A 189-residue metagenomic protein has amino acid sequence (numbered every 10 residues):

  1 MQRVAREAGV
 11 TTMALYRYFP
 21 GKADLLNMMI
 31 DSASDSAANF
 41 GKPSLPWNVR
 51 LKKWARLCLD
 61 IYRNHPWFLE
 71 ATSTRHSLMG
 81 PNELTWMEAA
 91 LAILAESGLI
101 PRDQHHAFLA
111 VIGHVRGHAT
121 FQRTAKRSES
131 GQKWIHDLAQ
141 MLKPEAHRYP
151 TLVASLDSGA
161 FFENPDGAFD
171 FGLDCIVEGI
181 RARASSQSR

Functional and structural regions predicted by a protein language model:
M1-D24, M28: Helix-turn-helix
V4-E7, N82-M87: Short acidic alpha-helix initiation/capping motifs at coil-to-helix transition points, especially at protein N-termini
M28, L57, C175, G179: Alpha-helical scaffold segments in soluble metabolic enzymes
M28-I30, L59-M79, A89, T120 (+2 more regions): Amphipathic alpha-helical segments used for helix-helix packing
I30-S36: Short, basic, alpha-helical segments at the C-terminal edge of helix-turn-helix-like DNA-binding modules
N39-T85, P101-Q104, F108-V111: Hydrophobic alpha-helical connector segments
M87-R127, Q132-A139: A contiguous pocket-lining binding segment that forms or flanks enzyme active sites
E96, T124-R189: C-terminal peripheral helix-coil segments that are non-catalytic and often amphipathic
